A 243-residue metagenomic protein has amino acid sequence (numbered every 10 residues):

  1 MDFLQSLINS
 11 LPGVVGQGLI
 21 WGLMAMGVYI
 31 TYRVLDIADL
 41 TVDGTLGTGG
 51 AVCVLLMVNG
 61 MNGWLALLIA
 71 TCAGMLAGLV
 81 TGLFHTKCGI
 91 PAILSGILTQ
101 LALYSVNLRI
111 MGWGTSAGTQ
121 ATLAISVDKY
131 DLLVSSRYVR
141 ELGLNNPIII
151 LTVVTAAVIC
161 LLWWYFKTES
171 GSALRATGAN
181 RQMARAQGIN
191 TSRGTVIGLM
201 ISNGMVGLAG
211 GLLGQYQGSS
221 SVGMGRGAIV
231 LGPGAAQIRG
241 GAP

Functional and structural regions predicted by a protein language model:
M1-M24, V52, N59-L65, R175: Membrane-interfacial amphipathic/re-entrant helices at transmembrane-helix boundaries
V14, G44, W64-C72, L94-I97 (+4 more regions): Hydrophobic alpha-helical transmembrane segments
I30, L55, N59, L79 (+4 more regions): Membrane-interface helix caps of multi-pass small-molecule transporters
T31-G49, F84-L98, A173, I197 (+1 more regions): Short, non-helical or kinked segments that cap or interrupt transmembrane helices
M61-L101, A156: Alpha-helical transmembrane segments within multi-pass membrane transporters and channels
L68, V206, Q217, S221-P243: Transmembrane alpha-helical segments in multi-pass inner-membrane proteins
A77, L144-S221: Helix-loop-helix "hairpin" substructures at the membrane interface of multi-pass membrane proteins
A92, G96-K167, V196-I197, S221-V222: Transmembrane helix-bundle core of multi-pass membrane transporters and related energy-transducing complexes
